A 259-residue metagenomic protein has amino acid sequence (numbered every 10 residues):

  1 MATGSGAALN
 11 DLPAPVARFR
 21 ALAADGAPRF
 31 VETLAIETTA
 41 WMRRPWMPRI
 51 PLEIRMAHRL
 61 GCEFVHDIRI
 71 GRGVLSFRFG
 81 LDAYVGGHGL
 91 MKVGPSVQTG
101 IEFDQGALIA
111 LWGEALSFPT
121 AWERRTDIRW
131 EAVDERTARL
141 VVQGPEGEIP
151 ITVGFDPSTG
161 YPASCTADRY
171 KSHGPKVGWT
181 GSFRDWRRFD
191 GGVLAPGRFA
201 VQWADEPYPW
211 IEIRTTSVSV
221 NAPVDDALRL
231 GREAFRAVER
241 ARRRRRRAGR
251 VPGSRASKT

Functional and structural regions predicted by a protein language model:
A2-A27, R184-R198: Amphipathic alpha-helical packing elements
A17-P95: N-terminal mature ectodomain segment of secretory-pathway/periplasmic proteins
F30-E37, R59-H66, V133-V141, A163-S164 (+1 more regions): Short, hydrophobic/aromatic-rich segments at coil-to-beta transitions
R69-L75, K92-T99, A167-S172, A200-E206 (+1 more regions): Short, solvent-exposed aromatic-acidic interface loops
G89-G144, H173-P175: Flexible, processing/modification-adjacent segments and terminal tails in exported/periplasmic/extracellular proteins
A138-V224: Gly/Pro-enriched, hydrophobic low-complexity segments that function as extracytoplasmic propeptides/linkers
A234-R244: Short, cationic low-complexity segments
